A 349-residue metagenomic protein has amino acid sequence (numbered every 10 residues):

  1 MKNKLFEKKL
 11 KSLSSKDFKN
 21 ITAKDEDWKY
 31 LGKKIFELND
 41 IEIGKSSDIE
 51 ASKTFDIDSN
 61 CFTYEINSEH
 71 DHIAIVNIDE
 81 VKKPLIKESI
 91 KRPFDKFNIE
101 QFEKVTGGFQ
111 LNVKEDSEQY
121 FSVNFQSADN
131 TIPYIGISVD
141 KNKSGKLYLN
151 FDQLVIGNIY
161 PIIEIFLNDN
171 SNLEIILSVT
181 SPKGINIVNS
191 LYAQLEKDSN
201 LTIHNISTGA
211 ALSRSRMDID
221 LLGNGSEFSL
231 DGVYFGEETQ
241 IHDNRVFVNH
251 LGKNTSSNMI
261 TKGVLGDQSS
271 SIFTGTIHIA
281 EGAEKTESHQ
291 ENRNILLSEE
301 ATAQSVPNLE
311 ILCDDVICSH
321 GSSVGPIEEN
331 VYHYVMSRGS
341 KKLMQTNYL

Functional and structural regions predicted by a protein language model:
M1-G107: N-terminal amphipathic, basic helical "cap/leader" segment at the start of enzyme domains
S15, S226, Q345-T346: Small-residue helix-packing motif on alpha-helices
N20-T22, S322, I327, L349: Short, surface-exposed loop/turn segments at secondary-structure boundaries that line and modulate
I21-E26, S256, L343-M344: Short amphipathic alpha-helical segments with coiled-coil-like heptad repeat character
E26-W28, T261, L349: Bulky hydrophobic/aromatic packing residues
E65, N77-S340: Conserved beta-strand/loop scaffold segments within soluble protein domains that form the structured core and edges
R338, T346-Y348: Catalytic-core signal marking the mid-to-C-terminal active-site face
